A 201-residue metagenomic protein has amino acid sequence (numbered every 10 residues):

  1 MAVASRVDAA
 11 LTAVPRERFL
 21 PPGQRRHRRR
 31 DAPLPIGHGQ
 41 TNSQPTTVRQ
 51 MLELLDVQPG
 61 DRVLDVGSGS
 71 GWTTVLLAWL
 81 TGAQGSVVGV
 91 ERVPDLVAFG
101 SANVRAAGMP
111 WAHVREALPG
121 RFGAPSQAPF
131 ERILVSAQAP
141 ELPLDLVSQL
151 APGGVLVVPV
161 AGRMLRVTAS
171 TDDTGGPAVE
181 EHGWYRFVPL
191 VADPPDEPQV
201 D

Functional and structural regions predicted by a protein language model:
M1-V66, W72-L80, D95-A106, G175 (+1 more regions): Class I SAM-dependent transferase core
H38-Q40, A83, D196-Q199: Short, charged/polar low-complexity linear motifs in solvent-exposed/disordered segments
D56-S170, A178: Conserved nucleotide-cofactor-binding alpha/beta core module
P159-D201: Active-site capping/gating segments
